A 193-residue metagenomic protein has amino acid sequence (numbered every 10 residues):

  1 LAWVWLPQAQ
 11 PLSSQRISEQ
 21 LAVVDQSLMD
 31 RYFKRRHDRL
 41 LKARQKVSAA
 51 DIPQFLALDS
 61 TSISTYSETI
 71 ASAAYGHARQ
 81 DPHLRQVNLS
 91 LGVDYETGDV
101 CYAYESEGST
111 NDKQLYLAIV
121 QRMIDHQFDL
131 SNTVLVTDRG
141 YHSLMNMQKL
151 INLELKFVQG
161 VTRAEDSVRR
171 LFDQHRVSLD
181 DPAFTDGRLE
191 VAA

Functional and structural regions predicted by a protein language model:
L1-A193: Conserved, well-structured functional cores that handle cations and Mg-NTP chemistry
